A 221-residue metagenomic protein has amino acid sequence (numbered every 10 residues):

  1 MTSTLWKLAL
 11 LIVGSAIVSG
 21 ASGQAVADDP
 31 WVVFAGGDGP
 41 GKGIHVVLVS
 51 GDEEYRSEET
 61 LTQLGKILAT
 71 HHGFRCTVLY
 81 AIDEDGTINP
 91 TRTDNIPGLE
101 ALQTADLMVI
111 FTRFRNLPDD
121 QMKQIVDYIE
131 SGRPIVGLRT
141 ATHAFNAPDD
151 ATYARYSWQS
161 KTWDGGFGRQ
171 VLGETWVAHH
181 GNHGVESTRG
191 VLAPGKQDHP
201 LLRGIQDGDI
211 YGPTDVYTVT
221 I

Functional and structural regions predicted by a protein language model:
M1-T4: N-terminal secretory signal peptides that target proteins for export/translocation
K7-G20: Bacterial N-terminal signal peptides
G20-A27: Boundary at the C-terminal end of the N-terminal hydrophobic targeting segment
A27-D28, G51, G208, T214: Intrinsic disorder/low-complexity signal
D28-D38, V47-F145: Helical hinge/lid and interdomain linker segments adjacent to catalytic or ligand-binding clefts that mediate domain
K42, L61, L138-I221: An acidic, glycine-rich "communication" segment
